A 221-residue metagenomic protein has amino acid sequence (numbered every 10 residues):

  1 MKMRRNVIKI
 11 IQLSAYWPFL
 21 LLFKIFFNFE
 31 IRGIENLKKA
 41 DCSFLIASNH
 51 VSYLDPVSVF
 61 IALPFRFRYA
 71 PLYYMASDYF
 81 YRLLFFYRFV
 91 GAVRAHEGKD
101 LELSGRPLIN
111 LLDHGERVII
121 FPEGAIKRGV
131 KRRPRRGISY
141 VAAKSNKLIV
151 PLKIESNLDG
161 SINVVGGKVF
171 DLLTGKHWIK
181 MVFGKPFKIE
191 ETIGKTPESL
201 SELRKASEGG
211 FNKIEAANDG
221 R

Functional and structural regions predicted by a protein language model:
K2-N36, S58, Y69, R82-F89: A transmembrane-helix-recognition feature enriched in membrane-embedded lipid enzymes and envelope glyco-/phospholipid
F19, R88-A95, F121-I126: Short, basic, glycine/proline-bearing loop/turn elements
I25-R32, D100, I162-V165: Short gly/ser/thr-rich secondary-structure transition/capping motifs
K39-K99: Catalytic core of membrane glycerolipid acyltransferases/transacylases, capturing the structured, soluble-facing
S43-L45, G115-F121, V150: Residue-level preference for the first positions of well-ordered beta-strands
V93-G98, L103-L108, L112-D113: Helix-adjacent hinge/juxtasegments
L111-S139: Catalytic-site beta-strand/loop segments enriched in glycine and acidic/polar residues
V130-K195: A cross-family acyltransferase "interaction/gating" segment
